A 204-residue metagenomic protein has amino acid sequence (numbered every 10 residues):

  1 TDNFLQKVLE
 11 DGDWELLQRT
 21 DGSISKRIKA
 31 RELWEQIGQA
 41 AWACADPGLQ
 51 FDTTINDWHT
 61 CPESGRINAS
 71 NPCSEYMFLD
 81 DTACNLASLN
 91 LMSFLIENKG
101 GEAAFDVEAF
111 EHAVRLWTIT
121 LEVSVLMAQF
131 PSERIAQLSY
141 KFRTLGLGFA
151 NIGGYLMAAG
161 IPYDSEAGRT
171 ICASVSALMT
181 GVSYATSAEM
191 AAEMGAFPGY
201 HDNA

Functional and structural regions predicted by a protein language model:
T1-G65, D80, I161, S165-G168 (+1 more regions): Conserved, charged catalytic cores of large soluble enzymes
A41-A159: Function-dense linear segments that define catalytic or interfacial modules in macromolecule-processing proteins
